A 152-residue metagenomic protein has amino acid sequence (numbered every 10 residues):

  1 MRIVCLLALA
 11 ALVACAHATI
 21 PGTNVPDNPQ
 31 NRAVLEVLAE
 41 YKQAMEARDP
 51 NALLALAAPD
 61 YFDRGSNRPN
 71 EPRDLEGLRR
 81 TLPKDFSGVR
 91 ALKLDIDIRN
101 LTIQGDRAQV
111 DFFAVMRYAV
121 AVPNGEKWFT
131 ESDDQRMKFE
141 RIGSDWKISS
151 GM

Functional and structural regions predicted by a protein language model:
M1-C15: Sec-dependent bacterial lipoprotein signal peptides
C15-A47, A55, P59-R64: Short, low-complexity N-terminal intrinsically disordered segments enriched in polar/charged residues
A16-T19, T23, Q109, K127-M152: Short beta-strand edge/turn micro-motifs at domain boundaries
N28-L35, Q43-N51, P69-E76, E126-D133: Soluble non-cytosolic domains of exported or imported proteins
Y41, A52-L53, Y61, L78 (+2 more regions): Hydrophobic pocket/interface hotspot
A57, N67, N100, F112-M116 (+1 more regions): A mature extracytoplasmic/lumenal domain signature
R80-N124: Surface-exposed, charged secondary-structure patches
